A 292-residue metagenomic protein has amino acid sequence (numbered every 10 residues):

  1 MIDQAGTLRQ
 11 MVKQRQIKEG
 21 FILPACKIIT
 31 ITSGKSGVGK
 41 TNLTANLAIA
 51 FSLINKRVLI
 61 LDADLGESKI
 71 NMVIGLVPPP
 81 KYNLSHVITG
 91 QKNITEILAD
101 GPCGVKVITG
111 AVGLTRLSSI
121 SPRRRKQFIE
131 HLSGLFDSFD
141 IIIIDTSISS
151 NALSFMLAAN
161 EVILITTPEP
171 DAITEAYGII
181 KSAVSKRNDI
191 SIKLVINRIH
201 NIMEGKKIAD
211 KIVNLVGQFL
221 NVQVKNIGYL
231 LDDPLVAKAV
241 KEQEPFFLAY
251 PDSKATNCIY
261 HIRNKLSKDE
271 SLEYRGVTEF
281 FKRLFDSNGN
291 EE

Functional and structural regions predicted by a protein language model:
M1-K35: Extreme N-terminal, non-catalytic leader segments that precede Walker-type/kinase nucleotide-binding cores
I28-I94, I141: Walker A/P-loop NTP-binding active-site region of P-loop NTPases, recognizing the glycine-rich GxxxxGKT/S
G34, T167-P168, I192-K206, Y229-V236 (+1 more regions): G-domain G4 guanine-recognition motif of GTPases
A63-D137, V240-E242: P-loop/Walker-type NTP enzyme "switch/lid" segment
L132, N151-L153, I173-D189: Conserved C-terminal guanine-recognition region of P-loop GTPase G domains, centered on the G4
G134-D137, S149-P170: Inter-motif core of Ras-like GTPase G domains
F219-Y250, C258-H261: Beta-strand-loop-alpha "switch" segments that mediate conformational coupling across diverse proteins
P245-E292: NTP-binding/hydrolysis catalytic cores, primarily Walker-type P-loop NTPases
